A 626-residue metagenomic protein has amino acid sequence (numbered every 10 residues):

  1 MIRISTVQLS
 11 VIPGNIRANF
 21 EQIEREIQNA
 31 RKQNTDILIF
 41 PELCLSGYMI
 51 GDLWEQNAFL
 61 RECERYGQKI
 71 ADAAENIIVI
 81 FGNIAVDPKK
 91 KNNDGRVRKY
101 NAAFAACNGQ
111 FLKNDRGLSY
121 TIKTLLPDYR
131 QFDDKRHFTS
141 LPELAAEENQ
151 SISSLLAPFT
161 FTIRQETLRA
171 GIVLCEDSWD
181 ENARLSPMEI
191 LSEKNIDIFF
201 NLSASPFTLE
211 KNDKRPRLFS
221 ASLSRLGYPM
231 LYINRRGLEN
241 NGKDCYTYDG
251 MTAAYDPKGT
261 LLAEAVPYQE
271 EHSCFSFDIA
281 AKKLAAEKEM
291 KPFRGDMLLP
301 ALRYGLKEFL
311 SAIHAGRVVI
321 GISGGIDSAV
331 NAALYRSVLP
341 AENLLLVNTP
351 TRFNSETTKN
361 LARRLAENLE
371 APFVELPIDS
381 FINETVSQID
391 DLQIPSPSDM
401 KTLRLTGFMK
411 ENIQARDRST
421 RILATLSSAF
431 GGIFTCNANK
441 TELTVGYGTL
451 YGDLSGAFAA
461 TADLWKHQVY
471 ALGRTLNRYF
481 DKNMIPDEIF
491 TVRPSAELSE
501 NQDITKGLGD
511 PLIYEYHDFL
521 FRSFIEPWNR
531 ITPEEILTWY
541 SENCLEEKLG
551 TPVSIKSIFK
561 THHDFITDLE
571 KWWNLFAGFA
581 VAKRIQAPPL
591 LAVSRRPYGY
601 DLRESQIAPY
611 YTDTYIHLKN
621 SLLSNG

Functional and structural regions predicted by a protein language model:
M1-G321, A332-N343, N348, N368 (+2 more regions): Enzyme catalytic cores with a strong preference for nitrogen-chemistry domains
R3, L168, G227-Y228, E239 (+3 more regions): ATP/NTP-dependent adenylation/nucleotidyl-transfer catalytic domains that generate, transfer, or process NMP-activated
